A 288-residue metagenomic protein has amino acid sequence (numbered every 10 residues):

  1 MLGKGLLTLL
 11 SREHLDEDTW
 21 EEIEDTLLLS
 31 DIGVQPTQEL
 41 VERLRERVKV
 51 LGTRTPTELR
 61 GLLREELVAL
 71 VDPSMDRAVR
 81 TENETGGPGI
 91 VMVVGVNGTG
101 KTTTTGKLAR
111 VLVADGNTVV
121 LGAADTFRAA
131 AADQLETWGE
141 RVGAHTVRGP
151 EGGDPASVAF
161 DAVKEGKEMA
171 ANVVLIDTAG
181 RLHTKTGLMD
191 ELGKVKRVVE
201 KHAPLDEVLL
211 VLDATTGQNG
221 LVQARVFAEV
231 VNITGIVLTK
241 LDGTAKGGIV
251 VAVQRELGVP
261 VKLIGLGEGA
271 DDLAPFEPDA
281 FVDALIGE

Functional and structural regions predicted by a protein language model:
M1-T126, A130-I176: Primarily NTPase-proximal linker/entry elements flanking Walker-type ATP/GTP-binding cores
V94-G95, D177, V211, G265: Short beta-strand segments
Q134, E151-M169, H183-G287: Conserved catalytic-core segment of NTP-binding enzymes
